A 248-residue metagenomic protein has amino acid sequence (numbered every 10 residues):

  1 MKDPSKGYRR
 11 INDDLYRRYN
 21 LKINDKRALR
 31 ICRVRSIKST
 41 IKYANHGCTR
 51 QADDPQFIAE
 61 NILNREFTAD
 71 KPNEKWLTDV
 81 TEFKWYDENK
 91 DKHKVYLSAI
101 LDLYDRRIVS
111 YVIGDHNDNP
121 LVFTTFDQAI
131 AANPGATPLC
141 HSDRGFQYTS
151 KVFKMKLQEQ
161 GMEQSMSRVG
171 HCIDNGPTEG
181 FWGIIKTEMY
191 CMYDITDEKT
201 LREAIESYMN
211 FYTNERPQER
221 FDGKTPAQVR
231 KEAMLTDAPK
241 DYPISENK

Functional and structural regions predicted by a protein language model:
M1-K71, H171, T225-M234: Basic, flexible linker segments flanking DNA-binding modules in nucleic acid-interacting mobile-element proteins
P4-Y8, N24, P55, A59 (+9 more regions): Hydrophobic (often cysteine-bearing) scaffold residues that line and stabilize catalytic clefts of nucleotide/cofactor
I11, A28, C32, L63 (+12 more regions): Mobile genetic element proteins and their domesticated derivatives, centered on retroelements and DNA transposons
Q51-D54, S142-R144, S150-F153, Q164-K186 (+2 more regions): RNase H-like two-metal-ion nuclease catalytic core shared by retroviral integrases and related mobile-element nucleases
R65-V109: An active-site-proximal beta-strand-loop segment
H93, Y111-N133: Active-site beta-loop-alpha junctions of metal-dependent nucleic acid enzymes, especially the RNase H-like/DDE
D105-Y111, Q164-S167, C191-M192: Short small-residue beta-strand/loop micro-motif enriched in glycine and branched aliphatics
K151, Q158-M162, I184-K248: C-terminal domain-tail junction helix/linker
